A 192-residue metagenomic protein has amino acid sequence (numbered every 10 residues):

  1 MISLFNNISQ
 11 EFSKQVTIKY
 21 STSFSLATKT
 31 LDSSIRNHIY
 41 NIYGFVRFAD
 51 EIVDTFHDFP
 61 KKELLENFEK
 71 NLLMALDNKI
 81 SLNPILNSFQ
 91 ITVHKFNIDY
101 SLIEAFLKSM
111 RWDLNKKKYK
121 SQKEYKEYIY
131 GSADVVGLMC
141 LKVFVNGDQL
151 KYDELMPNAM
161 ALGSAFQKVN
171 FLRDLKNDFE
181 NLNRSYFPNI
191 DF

Functional and structural regions predicted by a protein language model:
M1-F192: Acidic catalytic motifs of isoprenoid enzymes
